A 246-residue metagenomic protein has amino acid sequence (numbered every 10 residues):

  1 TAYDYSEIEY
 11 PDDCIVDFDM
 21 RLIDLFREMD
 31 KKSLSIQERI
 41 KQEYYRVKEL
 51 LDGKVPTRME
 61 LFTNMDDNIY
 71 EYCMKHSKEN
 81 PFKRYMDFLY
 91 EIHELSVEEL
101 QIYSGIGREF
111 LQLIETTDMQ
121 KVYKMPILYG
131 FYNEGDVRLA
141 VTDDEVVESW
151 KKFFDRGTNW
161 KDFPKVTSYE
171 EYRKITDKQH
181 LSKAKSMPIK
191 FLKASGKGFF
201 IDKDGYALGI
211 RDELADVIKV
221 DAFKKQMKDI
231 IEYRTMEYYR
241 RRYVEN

Functional and structural regions predicted by a protein language model:
A2-F88: Long, largely alpha-helical accessory region at the distal end of helicase-like NTP-driven motors
L50-N246: Mixed-charge, low-complexity interaction segments
